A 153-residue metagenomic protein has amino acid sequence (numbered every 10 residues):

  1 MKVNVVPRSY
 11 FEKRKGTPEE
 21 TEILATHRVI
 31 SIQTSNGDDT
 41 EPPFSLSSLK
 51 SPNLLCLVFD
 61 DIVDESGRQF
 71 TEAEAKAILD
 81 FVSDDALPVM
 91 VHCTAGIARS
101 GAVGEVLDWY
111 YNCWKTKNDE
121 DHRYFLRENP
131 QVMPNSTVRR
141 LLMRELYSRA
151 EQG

Functional and structural regions predicted by a protein language model:
M1-E41: Cys-based phosphatase fold recognition centered on the PTP superfamily
E19-H27, L49-K50, V82-D85: Flexible, charged surface loops at secondary-structure boundaries
T34-G37, D61-I62, G96-A98: Short, solvent-exposed loop/turn segments at secondary-structure junctions
D38-L49, Q69: Non-transmembrane, aqueous-exposed alpha-helical and coiled segments at domain scale
N53-M90: Helix-loop module immediately N-terminal to the HCX5R catalytic loop in PTP-like cysteine phosphatase domains
K76, T94-I97, D119-H122: Recognition helices and adjacent regulatory flanks at domain boundaries
S83-L87, V106-G153: PTP/DSP superfamily signal
V89-V106: A phosphate-binding catalytic loop at a beta-strand-loop-alpha-helix junction that coordinates phosphoryl groups
